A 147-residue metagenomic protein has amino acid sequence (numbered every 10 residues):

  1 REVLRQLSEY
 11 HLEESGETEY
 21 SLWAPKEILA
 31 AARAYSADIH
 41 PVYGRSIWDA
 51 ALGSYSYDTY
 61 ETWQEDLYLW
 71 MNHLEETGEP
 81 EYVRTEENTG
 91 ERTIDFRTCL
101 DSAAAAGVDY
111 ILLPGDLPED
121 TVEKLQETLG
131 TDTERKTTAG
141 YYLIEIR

Functional and structural regions predicted by a protein language model:
R1-R147: Extracytoplasmic
